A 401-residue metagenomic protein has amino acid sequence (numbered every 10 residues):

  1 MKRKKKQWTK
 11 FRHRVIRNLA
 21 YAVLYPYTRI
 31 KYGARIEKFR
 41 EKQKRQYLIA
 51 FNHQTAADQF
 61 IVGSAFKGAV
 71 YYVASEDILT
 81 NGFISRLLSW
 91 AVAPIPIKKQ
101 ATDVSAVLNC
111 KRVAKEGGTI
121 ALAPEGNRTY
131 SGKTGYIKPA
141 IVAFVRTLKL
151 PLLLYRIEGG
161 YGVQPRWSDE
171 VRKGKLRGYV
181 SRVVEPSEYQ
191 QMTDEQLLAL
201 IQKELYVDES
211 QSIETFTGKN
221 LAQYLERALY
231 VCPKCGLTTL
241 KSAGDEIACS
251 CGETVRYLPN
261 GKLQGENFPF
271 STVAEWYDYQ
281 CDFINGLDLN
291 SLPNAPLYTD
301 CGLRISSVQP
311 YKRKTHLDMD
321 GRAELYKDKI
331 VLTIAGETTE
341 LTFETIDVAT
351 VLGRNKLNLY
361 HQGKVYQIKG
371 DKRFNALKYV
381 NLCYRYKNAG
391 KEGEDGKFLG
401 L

Functional and structural regions predicted by a protein language model:
W8-H13, R17, Y21, P26-L197 (+7 more regions): Soluble catalytic domains of membrane acyltransferases
I49, I97, E324-K356: Phosphoinositide-dependent membrane-docking surfaces
L88, D194-E209, N375-G390: Short amphipathic C-terminal alpha-helix that caps PH/PH-like domains
V183-V184, E195-A228: A conserved mid-domain beta-alpha-beta active-site/ligand-binding segment of alpha/beta enzyme cores
T217-P269: Cys/His-rich short segments
I247, L303-I305, D328-T333, N355-H361: Short polybasic amphipathic segments
G265-R322: Anionic N-terminal interaction surfaces
E344-L401: Acidic, Ser/Thr- and proline-rich intrinsically disordered linker/docking segments of eukaryotic scaffolds
